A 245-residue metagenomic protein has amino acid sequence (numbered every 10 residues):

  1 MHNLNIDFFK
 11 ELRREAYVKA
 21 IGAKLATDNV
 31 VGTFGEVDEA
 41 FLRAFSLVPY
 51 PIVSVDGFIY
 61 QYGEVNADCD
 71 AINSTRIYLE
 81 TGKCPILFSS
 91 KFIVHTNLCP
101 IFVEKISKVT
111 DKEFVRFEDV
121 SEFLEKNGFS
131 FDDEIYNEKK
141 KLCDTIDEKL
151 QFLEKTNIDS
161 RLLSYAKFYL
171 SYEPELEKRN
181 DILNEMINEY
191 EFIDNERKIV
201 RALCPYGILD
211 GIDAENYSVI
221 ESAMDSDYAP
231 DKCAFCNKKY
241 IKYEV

Functional and structural regions predicted by a protein language model:
M1-F131, A214-V245: Trp/Phe/Arg-rich N-terminal binding region typifying the photolyase-homology
M1-N29, E125-K232: A charged, amphipathic alpha-helical module
